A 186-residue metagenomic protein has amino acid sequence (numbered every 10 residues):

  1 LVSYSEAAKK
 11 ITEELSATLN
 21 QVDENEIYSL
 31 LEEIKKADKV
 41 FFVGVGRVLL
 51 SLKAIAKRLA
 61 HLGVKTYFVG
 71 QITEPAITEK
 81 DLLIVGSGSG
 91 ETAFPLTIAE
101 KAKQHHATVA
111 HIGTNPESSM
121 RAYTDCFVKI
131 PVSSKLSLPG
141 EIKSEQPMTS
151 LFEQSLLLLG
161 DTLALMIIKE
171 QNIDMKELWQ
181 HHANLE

Functional and structural regions predicted by a protein language model:
L1-N20: Generic N-terminal amphipathic, Lys/Arg-enriched alpha-helix
K10, E14, S29, L158 (+1 more regions): Alpha-helical scaffold segments in soluble metabolic enzymes
A17-E24, V64, V132-S133, A164-I173: Generic secondary-structure signature for well-ordered alpha-helical cores
T18, T73, P147, D174 (+1 more regions): Glycine-rich, flexible loop/turn motifs
L19-K36: A short, well-structured juxtamembrane/interface segment
V40-L158, A164-L165: Glycine-rich phosphate-binding loops that contact phosphosugars or nucleotide phosphates
T162, I168-E186: A short, charged, Gly/Pro-tolerant segment at domain boundaries
